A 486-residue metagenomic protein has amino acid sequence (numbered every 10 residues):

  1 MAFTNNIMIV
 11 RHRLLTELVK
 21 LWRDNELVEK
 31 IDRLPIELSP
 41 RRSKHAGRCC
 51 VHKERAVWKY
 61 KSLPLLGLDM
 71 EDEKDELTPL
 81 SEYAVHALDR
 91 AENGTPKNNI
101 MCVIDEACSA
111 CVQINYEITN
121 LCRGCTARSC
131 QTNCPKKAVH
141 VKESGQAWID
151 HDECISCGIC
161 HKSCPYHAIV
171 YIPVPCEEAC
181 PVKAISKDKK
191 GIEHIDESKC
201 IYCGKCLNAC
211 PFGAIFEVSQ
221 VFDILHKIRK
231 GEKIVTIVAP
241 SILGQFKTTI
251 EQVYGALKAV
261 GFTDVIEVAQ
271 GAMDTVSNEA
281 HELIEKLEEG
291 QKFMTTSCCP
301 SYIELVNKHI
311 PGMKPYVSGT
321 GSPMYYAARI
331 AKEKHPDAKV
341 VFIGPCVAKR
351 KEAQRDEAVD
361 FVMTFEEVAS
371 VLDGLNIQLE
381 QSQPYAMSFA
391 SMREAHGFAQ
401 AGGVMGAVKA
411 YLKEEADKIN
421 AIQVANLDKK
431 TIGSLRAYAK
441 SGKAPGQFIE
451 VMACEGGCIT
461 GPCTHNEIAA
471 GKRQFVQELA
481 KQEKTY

Functional and structural regions predicted by a protein language model:
M1-E73, L80, E217-Y486: Iron-sulfur-associated redox domains of electron-transfer enzymes in respiratory and anaerobic energy metabolism
W58-G94, I100-M101, D105-E106, C125: Core subunits and conserved enzymes of cellular information-processing and envelope-translocation systems across
R90-T119, K136-K137, E143: N-terminal [4Fe-4S]-dependent radical SAM core
D105-N115, T119, C125-C130, C157-C160 (+3 more regions): Cysteine-cluster motifs in flexible loop/terminal segments that predominantly coordinate metals
E106-V112, I118-L121, V139, C164-I169 (+5 more regions): Short, intrinsically disordered, charge-biased short linear motifs at domain edges
S109-E117, H140-G145, K187, K205 (+2 more regions): Gly-rich Lys/Arg/Thr-decorated short loops/hinges at beta-loop-alpha junctions or inter-strand turns that position
L121, D152, A239-S241: Short strand-loop junctions, especially beta-strand C-caps/beta-turns that link beta-sheets to coils or alpha-helices
A127-H151, I159-D196, I201, K205-Q220 (+1 more regions): Iron-sulfur cluster-binding cysteine motifs and their immediate structural context in ferredoxin-like electron-transfer
